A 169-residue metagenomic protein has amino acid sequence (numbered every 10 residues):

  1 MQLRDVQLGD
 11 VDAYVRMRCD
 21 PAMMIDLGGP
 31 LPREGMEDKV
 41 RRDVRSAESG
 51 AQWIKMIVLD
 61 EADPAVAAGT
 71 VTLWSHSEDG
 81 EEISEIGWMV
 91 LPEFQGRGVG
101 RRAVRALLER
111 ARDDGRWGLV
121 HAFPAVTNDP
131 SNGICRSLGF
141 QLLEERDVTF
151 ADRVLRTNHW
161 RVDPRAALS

Functional and structural regions predicted by a protein language model:
M1-E93, E109-R110, D114, Q141-E144 (+1 more regions): GNAT-family acyltransferases
P32, A125-V126, T149: Conserved beta-strand edge residues that scaffold enzyme active sites
V90, G96-A111, D129-S137: Conserved acetyl-CoA-binding loop-helix of GNAT-fold acetyltransferases
D114-F123: Conserved GNAT acetyl-CoA-binding A-motif
L119, D147-V148: Short, Lys/Arg-enriched C-terminal cap helix and immediately downstream tail that follows
P124, S131, L143: Short histidine
